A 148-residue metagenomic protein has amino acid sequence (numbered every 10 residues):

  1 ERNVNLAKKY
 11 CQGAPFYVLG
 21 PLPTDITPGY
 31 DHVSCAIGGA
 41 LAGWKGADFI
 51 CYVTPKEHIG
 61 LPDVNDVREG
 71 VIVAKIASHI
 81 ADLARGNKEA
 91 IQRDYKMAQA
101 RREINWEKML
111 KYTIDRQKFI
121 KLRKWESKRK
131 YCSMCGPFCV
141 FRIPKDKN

Functional and structural regions predicted by a protein language model:
E1-R93: Catalytic alpha/beta core domains of metabolic enzymes, predominantly
G60-N148: Catalytic or ion-coupling anion/metal-binding cores of large enzyme and transporter domains
